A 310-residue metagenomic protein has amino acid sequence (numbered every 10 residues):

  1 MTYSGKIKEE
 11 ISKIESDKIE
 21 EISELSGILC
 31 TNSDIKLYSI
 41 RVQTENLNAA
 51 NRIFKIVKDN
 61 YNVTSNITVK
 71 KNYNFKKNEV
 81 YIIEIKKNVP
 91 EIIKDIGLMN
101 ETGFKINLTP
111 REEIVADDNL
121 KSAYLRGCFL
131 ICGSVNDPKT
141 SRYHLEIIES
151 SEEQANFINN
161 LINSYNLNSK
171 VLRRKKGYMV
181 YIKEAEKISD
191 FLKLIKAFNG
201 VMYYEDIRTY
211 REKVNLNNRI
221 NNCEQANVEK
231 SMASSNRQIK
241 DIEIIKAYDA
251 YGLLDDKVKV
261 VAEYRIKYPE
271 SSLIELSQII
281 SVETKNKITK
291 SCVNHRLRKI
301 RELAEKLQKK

Functional and structural regions predicted by a protein language model:
M1-S39, Q43-I53, V57, E283 (+1 more regions): N-terminal, positively charged regions that mediate nucleic acid binding
E15-S23, I114-K121, Y251-D256: Structural motif
S23-T31, A123-I131, E263: Short, hydrophobic/amphipathic alpha-helical patches that form generic packing surfaces within helical domains
I35-R41, T140-S141, S272-Q278: Short acidic, hydrophobic short linear motifs in intrinsically disordered regions
T44, N51, K55, D59-K77 (+1 more regions): DNA-contacting interfaces and partner/effector-binding or oligomerization modules in DNA-centric proteins
K196-C292: Extended mid-to-C-terminal alpha-helical interaction segments
L297, A304: DNA major-groove recognition helix of helix-turn-helix
K306-K310: Short Lys/Arg-enriched helix C-cap and helix-to-coil transition segments that create basic nucleic-acid-contact patches
